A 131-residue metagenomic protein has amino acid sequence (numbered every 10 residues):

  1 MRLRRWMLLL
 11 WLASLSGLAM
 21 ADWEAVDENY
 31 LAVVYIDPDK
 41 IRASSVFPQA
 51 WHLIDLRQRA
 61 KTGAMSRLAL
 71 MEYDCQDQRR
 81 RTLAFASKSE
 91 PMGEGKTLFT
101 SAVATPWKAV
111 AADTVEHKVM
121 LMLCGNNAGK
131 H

Functional and structural regions predicted by a protein language model:
M1-M7: Bacterial N-terminal signal peptides that target proteins for export
M7-L15: Bacterial N-terminal signal peptides
L18-H131: N-terminal secretory-pathway/extracellular module detecting exported/lumenal segments and adjacent signal-anchor/first
